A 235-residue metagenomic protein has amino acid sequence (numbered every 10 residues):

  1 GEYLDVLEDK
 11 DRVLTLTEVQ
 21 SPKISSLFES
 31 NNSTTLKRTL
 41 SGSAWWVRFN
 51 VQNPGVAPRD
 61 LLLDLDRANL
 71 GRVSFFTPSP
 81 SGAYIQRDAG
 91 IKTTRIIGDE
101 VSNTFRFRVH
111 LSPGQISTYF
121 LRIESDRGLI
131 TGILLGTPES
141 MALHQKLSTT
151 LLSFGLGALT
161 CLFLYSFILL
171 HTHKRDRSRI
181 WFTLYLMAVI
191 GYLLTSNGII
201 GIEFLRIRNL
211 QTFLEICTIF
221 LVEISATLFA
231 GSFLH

Functional and structural regions predicted by a protein language model:
G1-L151: Soluble non-transmembrane domains of integral membrane proteins
P22, S26, I96, L129 (+9 more regions): Amphipathic, alpha-helical segments enriched in basic
S81, F107, T150-G155, F163-S166 (+1 more regions): Short C-terminal domain-edge/linker segments immediately following a structured domain
G157-H235: Juxtamembrane segments at transmembrane-helix boundaries in multi-pass signal-transduction membrane proteins
